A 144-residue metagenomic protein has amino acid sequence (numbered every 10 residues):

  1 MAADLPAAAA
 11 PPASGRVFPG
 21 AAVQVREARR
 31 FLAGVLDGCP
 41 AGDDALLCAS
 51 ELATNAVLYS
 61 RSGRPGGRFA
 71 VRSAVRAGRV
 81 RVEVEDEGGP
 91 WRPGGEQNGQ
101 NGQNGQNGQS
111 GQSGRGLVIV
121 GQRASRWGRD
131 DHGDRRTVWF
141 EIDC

Functional and structural regions predicted by a protein language model:
M1-G15, V57-C144: Conserved beta-strand-loop-beta-strand hairpin that lines the nucleotide-binding pocket of ATP/GTP-utilizing enzymes
G15-V25: STAS-typified acidic loop motif
G20, L36-P40, R61: Short coil/turn residues that cap or connect secondary-structure elements
E27-S50, N98-G105, G111: Conserved short strand/loop->alpha-helix "switch" segment adjacent to the catalytic nucleotide/phosphoryl-transfer site
D44-S62: Histidine-centered phosphotransfer motif of kinases
